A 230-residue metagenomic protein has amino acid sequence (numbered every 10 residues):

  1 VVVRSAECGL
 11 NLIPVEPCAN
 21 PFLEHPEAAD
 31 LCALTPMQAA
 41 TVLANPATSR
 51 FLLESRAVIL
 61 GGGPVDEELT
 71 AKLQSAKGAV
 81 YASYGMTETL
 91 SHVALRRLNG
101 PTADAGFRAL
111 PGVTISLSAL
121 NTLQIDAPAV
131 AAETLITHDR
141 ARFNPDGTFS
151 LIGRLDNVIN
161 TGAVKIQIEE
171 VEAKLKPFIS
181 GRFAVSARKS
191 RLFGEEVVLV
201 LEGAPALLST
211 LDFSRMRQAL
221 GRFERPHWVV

Functional and structural regions predicted by a protein language model:
V1, T35, G85-T89, T137 (+1 more regions): Ser/Thr-glycine-rich phosphate-binding loops at phosphate-binding pockets of nucleotides, nucleotide cofactors
V1-T41: AMP-binding/adenylate-forming
V2, C32, V58, I115 (+5 more regions): Residue-level signal for inorganic ion chemistry
M37, G63-P64, R154: Alpha-helix/helix-capping structural signal
P46-P101: Gly/Ser/Thr-rich phosphate-binding loop
D104-R108: Short Gly/Pro-enriched turn/cap motifs at secondary-structure boundaries
T114-I136, R140-R142, T148, E202: AMP-binding/adenylate-forming core of the ANL superfamily
R140-H227: AMP-binding/adenylate-forming catalytic core of the ANL superfamily
